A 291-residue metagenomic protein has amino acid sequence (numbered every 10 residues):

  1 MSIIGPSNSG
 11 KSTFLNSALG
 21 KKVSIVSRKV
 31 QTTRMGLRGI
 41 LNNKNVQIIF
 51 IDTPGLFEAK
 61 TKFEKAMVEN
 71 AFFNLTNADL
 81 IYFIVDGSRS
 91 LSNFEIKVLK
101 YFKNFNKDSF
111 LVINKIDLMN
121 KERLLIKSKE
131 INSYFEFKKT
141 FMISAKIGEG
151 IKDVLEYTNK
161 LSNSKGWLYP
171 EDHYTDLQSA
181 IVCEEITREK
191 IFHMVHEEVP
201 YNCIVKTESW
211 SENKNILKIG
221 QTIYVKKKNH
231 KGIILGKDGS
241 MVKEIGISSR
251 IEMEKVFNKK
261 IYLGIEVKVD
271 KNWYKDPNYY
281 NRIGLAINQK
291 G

Functional and structural regions predicted by a protein language model:
M1-T76, L80, V85, T222-Y224: Conserved G1/Walker A P-loop phosphate-binding module
G10, G150, M241: Conserved glycine(s) of the Walker
S17-L19, F63-M67, I96-K100, L124-S128 (+2 more regions): Short, glycine/charged-enriched secondary-structure capping and boundary segments
L19, V23, R38, N42 (+15 more regions): Signal for well-folded cores of large energy- and translation-related assemblies
T33, L56-E58, L91, M119-N120 (+1 more regions): Catalytic P-loop NTPase motifs of RecA-like helicase/translocase cores
L41-Q47, A66-T140, S211-I216: Conserved C-terminal guanine-recognition region of P-loop GTPase G domains, centered on the G4
K107-F110, D117-S179: Canonical P-loop GTPase G-domain recognition
S179-G291: P-loop NTP-binding site
